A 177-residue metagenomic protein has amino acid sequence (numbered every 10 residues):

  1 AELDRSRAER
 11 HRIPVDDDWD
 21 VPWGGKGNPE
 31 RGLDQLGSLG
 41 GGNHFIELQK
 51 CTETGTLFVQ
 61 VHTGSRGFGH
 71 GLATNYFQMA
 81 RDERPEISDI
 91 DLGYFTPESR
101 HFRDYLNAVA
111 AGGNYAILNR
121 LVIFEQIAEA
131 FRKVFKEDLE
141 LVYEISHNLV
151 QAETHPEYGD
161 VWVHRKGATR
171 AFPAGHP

Functional and structural regions predicted by a protein language model:
A1-P177: Domain-length cofactor-binding catalytic modules of enzymes
